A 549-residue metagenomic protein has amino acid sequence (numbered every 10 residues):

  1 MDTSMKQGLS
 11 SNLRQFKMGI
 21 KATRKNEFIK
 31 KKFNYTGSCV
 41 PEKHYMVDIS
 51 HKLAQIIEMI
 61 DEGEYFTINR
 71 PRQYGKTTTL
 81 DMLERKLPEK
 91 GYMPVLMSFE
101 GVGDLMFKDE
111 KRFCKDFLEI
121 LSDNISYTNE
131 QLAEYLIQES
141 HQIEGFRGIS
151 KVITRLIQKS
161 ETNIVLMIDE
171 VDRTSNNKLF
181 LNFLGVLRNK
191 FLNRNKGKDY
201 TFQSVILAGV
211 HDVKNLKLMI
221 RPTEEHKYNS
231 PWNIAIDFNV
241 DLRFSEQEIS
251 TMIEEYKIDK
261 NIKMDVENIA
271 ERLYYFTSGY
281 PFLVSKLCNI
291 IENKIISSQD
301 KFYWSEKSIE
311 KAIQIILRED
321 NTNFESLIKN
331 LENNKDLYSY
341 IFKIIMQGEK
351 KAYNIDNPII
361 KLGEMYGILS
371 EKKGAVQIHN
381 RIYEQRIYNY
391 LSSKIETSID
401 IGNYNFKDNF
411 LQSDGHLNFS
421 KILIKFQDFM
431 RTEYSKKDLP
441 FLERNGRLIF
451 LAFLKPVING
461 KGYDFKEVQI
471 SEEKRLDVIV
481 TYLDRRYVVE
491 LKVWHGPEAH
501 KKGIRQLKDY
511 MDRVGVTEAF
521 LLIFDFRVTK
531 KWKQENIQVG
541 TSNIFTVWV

Functional and structural regions predicted by a protein language model:
K6-R72, T78-L87, K151, R155-L156 (+1 more regions): Walker A/P-loop-proximal flanking segment of P-loop NTPase domains
P88-D104: Conserved catalytic segments around the Walker B and adjacent sensor/switch elements of P-loop NTPase domains
P94-V95, F107-Q131: Conserved NTP-binding/hydrolysis module of P-loop NTPases
S140-D212, M219-H226, E267, K501-K508: Conserved Walker B catalytic segment
E246-Y366, K372-K373, I401-N409: Winged-helix-like regulatory helical subdomains adjacent to P-loop NTPase cores
F450, V478-V480, D484-H495, Y510: Conserved catalytic cores of phosphodiester-cleaving nucleases, focusing on short active-site segments
P456-D484: Active-site metal-binding core of divalent-cation-utilizing nuclease and nuclease-like domains
H500-I504, M511-V539: Nucleic-acid nuclease catalytic cores
